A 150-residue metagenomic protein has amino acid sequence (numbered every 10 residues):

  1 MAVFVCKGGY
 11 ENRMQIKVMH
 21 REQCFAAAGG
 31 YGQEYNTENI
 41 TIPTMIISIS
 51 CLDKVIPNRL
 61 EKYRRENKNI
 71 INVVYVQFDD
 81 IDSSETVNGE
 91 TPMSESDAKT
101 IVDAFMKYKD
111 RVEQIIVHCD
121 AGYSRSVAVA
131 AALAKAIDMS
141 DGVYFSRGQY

Functional and structural regions predicted by a protein language model:
K7-V76: Glycine-rich, flexible N-terminal cofactor/catalytic loop recognition
L52, D80, D120-A121, G148-Y150: Short beta-alpha junction loops
V55-P57, S83-S84, Y123-A128: Short catalytic/ligand-binding loop motif for oxyanion handling, primarily in non-cytosolic enzymes, centered on
V74-I115: Helix-loop module immediately N-terminal to the HCX5R catalytic loop in PTP-like cysteine phosphatase domains
K99, D103, K109, D120-Y123 (+1 more regions): Recognition helices and adjacent regulatory flanks at domain boundaries
Y108-I137: Catalytic cysteine-centered active loop of the rhodanese-like fold, especially the PTP/DSP P-loop
A131, M139-Y150: Cysteine-dependent PTP/DSP-like catalytic domain, specifically the C-terminal lobe
